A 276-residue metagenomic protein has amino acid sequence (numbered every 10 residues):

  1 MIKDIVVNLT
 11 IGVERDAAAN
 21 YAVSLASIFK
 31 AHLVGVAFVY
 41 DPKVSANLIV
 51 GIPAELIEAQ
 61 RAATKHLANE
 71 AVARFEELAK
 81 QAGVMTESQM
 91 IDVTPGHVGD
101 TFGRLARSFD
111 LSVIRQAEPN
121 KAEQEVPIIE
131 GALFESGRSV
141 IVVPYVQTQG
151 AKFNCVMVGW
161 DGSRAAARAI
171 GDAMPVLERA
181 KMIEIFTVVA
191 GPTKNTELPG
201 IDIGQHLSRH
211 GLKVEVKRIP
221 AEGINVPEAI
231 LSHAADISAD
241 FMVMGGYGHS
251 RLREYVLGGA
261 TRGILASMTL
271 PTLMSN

Functional and structural regions predicted by a protein language model:
M1-I57, E135-S136, K152-I219, A239: Small/aliphatic-rich secondary-structure junction motif
V13, A62, D92-P95, E118-N120 (+2 more regions): Short histidine/acidic/glycine/proline-rich micro-motifs that form metal- and phosphate-coordinating active-site loops
A18, V98, E125-V126, A166-A169 (+2 more regions): Amphipathic coiled-coil/heptad-repeat helices and related helical stalk/stem segments that mediate oligomerization
A19, S24-I28, T101-Q149, H233-N276: Gly/Ser-rich helix-loop-strand patches that form or flank binding pockets for ribonucleotide-derived cofactors
F38, Q89-V93, V143, F186-V188 (+2 more regions): Conserved beta-strand termini and adjacent loop/short-helix elements that scaffold enzyme active sites in alpha/beta
E55-E70: A short acidic, glycine-rich active-site loop that binds or catalyzes chemistry on phosphate/adenosine moieties
E77-S112, R209-M242, G248-R251, L270: Structural beta-alpha unit
K80-Q81, M85, E123-P144, G204-V216: P-loop/Walker A phosphate-binding loop and immediately adjacent motor/lid segment at beta-alpha junctions
